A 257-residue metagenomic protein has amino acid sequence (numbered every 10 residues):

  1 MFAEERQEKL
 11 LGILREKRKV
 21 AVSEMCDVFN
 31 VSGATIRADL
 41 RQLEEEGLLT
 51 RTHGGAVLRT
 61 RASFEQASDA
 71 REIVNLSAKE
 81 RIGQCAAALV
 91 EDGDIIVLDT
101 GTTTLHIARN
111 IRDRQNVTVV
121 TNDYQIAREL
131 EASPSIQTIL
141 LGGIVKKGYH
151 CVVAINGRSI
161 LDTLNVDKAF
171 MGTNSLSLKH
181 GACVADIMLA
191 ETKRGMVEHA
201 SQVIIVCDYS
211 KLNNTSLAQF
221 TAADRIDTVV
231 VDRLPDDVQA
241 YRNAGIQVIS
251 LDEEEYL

Functional and structural regions predicted by a protein language model:
F2-E5, L11-G12, K19-M25, N30 (+2 more regions): Conserved phosphate- and dinucleotide-binding cores of soluble alpha/beta proteins, encompassing both enzyme active
F2-F29, G33-T100, A108-R114, V120 (+2 more regions): HTH-adjacent hinge/linker in prokaryotic transcriptional regulators
T103: Hydrophobic/small residue at the entry helix of a nucleotide-binding pocket
T118-V119, K168: A residue-level structural signature of the nucleotidyltransferase/glycosyltransferase Rossmann-like core
